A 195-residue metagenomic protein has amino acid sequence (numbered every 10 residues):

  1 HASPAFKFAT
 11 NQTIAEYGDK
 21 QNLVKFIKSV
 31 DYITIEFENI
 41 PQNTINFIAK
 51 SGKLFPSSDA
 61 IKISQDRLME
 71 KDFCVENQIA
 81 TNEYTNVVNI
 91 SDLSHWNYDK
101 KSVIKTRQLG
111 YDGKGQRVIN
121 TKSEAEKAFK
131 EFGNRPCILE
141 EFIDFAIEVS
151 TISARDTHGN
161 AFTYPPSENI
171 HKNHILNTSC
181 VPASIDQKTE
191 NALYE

Functional and structural regions predicted by a protein language model:
H1-Q65, M69: ATP-binding N-terminal substructure of ATP-dependent carboxylate-amine bond-forming enzymes
Q12-Y17, T85-N89, V118-N120: Short acidic-hydrophobic, aromatic-tinged amphipathic segments that line or gate anion-handling sites
K20-S29, D92-D99, K130: Short amphipathic alpha-helix with an adjacent loop that forms part of the alpha/beta core around
T34-I35, P56, E83, I138-E140: Short catalytic-loop micro-motif centered on adjacent basic/acidic residues
E38-I40, Q108-Y111, A154: Short glycine-rich anion-binding loops that position phosphate/pyrophosphate groups of nucleotides and phosphorylated
S57-Q116: A conserved helix-loop-beta module that forms one wall/lid of the active-site cleft in ATP-utilizing catalytic domains
G115, I119-E195: Internal nucleotide-binding/catalytic subdomain
